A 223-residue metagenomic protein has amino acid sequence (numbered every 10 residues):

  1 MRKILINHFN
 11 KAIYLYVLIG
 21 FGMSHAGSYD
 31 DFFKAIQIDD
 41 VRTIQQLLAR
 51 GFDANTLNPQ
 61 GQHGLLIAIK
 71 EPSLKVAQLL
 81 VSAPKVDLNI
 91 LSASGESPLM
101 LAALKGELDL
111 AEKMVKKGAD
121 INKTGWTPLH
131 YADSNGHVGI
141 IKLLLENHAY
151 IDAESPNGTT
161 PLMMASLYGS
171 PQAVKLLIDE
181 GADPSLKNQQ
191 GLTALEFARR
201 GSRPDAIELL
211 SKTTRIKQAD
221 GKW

Functional and structural regions predicted by a protein language model:
R2, S24-D31, N147, E180 (+2 more regions): Ankyrin-repeat-protein effector appendages
K11-F21: Bacterial N-terminal signal peptides
G27-H63, I67: N-terminal segments that cap or nucleate solenoid repeat domains
K34-D39, I67-S73, L101-E107, Y131-H137 (+2 more regions): Ankyrin repeat A-helix N-terminal signature
D40-L48, S73-S82, E107-V115, H137-E146 (+2 more regions): Ankyrin repeat structural motif
N58, S92, N122-G125, S155 (+1 more regions): Ankyrin repeat boundary/linker residues
